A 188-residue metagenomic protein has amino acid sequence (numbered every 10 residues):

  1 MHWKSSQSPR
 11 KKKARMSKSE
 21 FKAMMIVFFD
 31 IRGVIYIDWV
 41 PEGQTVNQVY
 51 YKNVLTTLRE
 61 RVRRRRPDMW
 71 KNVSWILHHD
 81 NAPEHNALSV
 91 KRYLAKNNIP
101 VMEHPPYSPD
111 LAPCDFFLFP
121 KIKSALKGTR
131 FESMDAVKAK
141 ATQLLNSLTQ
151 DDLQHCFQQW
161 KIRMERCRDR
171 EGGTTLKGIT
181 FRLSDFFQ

Functional and structural regions predicted by a protein language model:
M1-Q188: Surface/interface recognition patches
